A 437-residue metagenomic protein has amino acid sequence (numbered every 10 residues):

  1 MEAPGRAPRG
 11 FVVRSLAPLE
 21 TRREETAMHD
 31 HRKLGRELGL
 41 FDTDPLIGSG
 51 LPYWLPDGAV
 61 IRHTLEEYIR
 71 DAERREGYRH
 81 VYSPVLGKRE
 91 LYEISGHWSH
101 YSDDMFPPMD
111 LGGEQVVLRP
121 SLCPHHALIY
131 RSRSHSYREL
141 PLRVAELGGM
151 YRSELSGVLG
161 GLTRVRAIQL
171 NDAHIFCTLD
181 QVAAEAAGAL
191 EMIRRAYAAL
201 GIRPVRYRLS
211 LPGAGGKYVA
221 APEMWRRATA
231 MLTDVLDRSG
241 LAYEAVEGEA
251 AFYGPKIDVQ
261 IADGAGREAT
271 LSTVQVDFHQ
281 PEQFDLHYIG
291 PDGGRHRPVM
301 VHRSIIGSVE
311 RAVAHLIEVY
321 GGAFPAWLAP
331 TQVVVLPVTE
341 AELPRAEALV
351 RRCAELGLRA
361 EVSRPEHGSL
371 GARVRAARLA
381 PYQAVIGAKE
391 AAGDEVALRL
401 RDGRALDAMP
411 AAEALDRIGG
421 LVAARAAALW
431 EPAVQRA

Functional and structural regions predicted by a protein language model:
M1-A437: NTP/phosphate- and nucleic-acid-binding module
